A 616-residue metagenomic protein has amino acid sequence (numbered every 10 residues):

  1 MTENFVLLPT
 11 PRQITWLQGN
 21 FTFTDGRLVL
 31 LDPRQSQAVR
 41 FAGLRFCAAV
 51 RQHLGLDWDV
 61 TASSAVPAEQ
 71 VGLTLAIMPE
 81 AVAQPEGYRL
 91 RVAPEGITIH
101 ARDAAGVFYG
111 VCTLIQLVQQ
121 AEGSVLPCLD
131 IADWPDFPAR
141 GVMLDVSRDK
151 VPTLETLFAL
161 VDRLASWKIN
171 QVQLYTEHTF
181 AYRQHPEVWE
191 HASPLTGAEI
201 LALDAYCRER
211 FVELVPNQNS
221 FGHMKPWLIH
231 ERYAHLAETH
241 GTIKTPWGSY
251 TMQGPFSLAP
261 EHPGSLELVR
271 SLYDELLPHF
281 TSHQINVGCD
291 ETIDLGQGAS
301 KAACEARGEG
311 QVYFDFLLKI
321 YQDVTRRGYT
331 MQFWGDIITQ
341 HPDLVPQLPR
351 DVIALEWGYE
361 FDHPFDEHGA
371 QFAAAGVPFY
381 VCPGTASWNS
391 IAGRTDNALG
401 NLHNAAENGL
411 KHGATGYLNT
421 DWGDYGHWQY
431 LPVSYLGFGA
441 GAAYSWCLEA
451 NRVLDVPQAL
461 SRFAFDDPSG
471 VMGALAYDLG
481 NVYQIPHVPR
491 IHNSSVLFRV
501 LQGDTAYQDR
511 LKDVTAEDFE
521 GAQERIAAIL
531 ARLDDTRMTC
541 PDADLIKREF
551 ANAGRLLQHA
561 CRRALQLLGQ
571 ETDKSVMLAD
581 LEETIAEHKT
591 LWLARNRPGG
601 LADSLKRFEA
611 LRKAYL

Functional and structural regions predicted by a protein language model:
M1-R140, N404, H427, E549: Contiguous, structured surface segment used for ligand recognition
M1-T10, I14-Q18, T22-D25, V39-R40 (+5 more regions): Substrate-binding groove of N-acetylhexosamine-processing glycoside hydrolases
D32-R34, R102, D145-S147, W357-Y359 (+1 more regions): Short strand-loop junctions, especially beta-strand C-caps/beta-turns that link beta-sheets to coils or alpha-helices
V60-A62, P216, F333, V381: A structural preference for short, hydrophobic beta-strand core positions in alpha/beta folds
A104-G106, D149-K150, H178-A181, S220-H223 (+5 more regions): Solvent-exposed loop/turn segments at secondary-structure junctions within structured extracellular/periplasmic domains
L129-S147, Y380-W388: N-terminal small/glycine-rich loop or linker at the start of catalytic domains across soluble metabolic enzymes
F137-G335, P346-Q347, I353: Substrate-binding cleft of carbohydrate-active enzyme catalytic domains
